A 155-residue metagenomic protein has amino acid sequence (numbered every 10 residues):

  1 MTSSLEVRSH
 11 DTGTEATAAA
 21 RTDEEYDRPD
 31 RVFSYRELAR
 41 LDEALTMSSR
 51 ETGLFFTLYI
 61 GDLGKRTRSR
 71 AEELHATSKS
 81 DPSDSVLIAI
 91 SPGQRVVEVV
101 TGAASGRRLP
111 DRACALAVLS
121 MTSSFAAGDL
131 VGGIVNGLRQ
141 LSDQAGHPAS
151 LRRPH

Functional and structural regions predicted by a protein language model:
M1-S83, G93-H155: A structural boundary signal for the start of the first folded domain, especially the loop/turn and N-capping region
A89-S91: Short beta-strand segments
